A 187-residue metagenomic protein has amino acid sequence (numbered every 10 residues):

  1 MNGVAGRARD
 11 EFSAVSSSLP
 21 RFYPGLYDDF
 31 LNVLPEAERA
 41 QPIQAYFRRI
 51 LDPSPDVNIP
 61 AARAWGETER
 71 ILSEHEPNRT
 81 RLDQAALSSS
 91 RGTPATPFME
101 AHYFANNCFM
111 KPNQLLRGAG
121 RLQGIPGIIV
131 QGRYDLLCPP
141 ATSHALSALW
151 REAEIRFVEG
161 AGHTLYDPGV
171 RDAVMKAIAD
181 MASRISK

Functional and structural regions predicted by a protein language model:
M1-E11: Active-site nucleophile loop of the alpha/beta-hydrolase fold
D10-V15, G169-V170: Short aromatic-enriched loop/helix-cap "lid" or pocket-rim segments at secondary-structure transitions that line
S18-G118, I125: Alpha/beta-hydrolase
K111, L136-T142: Conserved alpha/beta-hydrolase "acid-adjacent" motif
G120-G124, L149-W150: Short, conserved loop/helix-junction motifs that constitute active-site signature segments in enzyme catalytic cores
L122-Q123, I129-Q131: Short beta-strand/loop motif that positions the catalytic acidic residue of the alpha/beta-hydrolase fold
P140-A153: Active-site-adjacent alpha-helix of alpha/beta-hydrolase-fold enzymes
A153-K187: Catalytic active-site module of serine/aspartate enzymes centered on a nucleophile-bearing elbow/loop
